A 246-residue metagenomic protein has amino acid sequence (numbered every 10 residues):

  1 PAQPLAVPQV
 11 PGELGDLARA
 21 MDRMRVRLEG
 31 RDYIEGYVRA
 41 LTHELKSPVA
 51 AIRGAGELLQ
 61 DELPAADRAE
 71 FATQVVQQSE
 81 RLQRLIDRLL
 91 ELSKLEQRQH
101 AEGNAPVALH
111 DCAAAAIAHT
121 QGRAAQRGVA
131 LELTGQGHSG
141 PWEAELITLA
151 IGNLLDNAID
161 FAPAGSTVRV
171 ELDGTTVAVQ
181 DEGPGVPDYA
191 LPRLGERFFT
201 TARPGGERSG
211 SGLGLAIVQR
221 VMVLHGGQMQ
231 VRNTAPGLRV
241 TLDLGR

Functional and structural regions predicted by a protein language model:
P4-R23, R31: HAMP signal relay modules and closely related sensory coiled-coil linkers that couple transmembrane inputs to cytosolic
R27-A66: Membrane-proximal coiled-coil signaling linkers
Q77-L82: Short alpha-helical segment of the dimerization/phosphotransfer core of two-component systems
Q97-E102, G135, S139-E145: Conserved micro-motifs of the catalytic ATP-binding
A158-I159: Short helix-loop "hinge" at the ATP-lid/N-box region of the Bergerat-fold HATPase_c
V186-F198: Short conserved segment of the HATPase_c
G226-G227: Conserved glycine-rich
